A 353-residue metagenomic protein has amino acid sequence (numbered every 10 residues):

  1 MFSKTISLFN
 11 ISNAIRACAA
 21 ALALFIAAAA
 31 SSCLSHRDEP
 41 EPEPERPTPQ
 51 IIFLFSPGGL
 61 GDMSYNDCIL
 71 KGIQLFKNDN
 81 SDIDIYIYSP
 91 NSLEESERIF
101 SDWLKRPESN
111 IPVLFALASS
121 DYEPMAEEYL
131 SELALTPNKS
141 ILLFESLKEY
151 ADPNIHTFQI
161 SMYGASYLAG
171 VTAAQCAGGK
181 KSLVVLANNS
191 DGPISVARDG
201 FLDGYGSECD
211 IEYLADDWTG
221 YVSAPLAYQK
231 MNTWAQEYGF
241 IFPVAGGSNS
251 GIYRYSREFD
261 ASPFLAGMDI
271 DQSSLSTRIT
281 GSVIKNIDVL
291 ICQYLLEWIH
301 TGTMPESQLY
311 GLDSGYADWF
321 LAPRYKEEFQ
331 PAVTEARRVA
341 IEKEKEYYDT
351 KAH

Functional and structural regions predicted by a protein language model:
A28-T48: Bacterial Sec-dependent N-terminal signal peptides
I51-G72, F76, I87-E97, S120 (+1 more regions): Extracytoplasmic "Venus flytrap"
F53, S109-S120, S140-F144, E237-G247 (+1 more regions): Periplasmic-binding protein-like
I73, A165-E208, E306-E328: An alpha-beta-alpha
L135-Q159, I270-R278: Flexible loop/hinge segments that line or gate small-molecule binding clefts
F158-K181, V283-G302: Hydrophobic alpha-helical segments within soluble ligand-binding/sensing domains
P193-E237: Extracellular/periplasmic Venus flytrap/periplasmic-binding protein
E297-H353: Hinge/cleft segment of the Venus flytrap/periplasmic-binding protein
